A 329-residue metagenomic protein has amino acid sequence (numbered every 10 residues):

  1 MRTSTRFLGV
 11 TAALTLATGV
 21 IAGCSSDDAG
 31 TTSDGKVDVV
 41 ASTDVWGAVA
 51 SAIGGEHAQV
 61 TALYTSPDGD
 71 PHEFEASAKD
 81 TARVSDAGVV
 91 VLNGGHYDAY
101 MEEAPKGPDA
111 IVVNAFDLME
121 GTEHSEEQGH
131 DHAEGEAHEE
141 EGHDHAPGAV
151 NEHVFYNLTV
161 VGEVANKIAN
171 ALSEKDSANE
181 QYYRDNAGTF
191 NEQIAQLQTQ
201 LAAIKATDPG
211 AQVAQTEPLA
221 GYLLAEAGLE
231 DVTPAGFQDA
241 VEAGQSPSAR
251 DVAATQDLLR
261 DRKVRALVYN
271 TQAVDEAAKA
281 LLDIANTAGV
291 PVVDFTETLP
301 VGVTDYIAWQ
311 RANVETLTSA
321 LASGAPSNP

Functional and structural regions predicted by a protein language model:
R2-P329: Extracytoplasmic metal-acquisition and chelation regions
